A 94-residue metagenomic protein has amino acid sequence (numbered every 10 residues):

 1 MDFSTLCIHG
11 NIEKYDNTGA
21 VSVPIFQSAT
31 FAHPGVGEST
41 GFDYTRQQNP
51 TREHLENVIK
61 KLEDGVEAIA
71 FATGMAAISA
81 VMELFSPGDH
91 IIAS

Functional and structural regions predicted by a protein language model:
M1-F42: N-terminal glycine-rich, Lys/His-bearing helix-loop that initiates the first secondary-structure elements of many
V23, I78, I92: Short, electropositive, low-hydrophobicity segments enriched in small/polar residues
P24-I25, E67-I69, D89-H90: Structural motif
T30-S79, L84: Conserved N-terminal alpha-helix of the aminotransferase class I/II PLP-enzyme fold
F85-S94: PLP-dependent aminotransferase-like
